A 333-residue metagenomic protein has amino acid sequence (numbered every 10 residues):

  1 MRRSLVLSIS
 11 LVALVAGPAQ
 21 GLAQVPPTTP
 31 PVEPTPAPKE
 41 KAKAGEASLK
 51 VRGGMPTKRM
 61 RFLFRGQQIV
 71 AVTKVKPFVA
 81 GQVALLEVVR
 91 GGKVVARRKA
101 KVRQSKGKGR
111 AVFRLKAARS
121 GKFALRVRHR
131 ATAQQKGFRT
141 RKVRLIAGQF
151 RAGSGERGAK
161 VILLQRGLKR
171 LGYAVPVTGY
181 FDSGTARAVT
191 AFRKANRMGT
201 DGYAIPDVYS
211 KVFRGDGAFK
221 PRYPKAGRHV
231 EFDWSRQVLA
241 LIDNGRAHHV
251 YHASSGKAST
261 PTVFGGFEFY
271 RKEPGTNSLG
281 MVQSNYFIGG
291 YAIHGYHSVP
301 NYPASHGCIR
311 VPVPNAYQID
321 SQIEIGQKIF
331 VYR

Functional and structural regions predicted by a protein language model:
M1-T28: Secretory targeting and sorting signals
Q24-G148: Solvent-exposed beta-strand/loop surfaces, strongest in extracytoplasmic domains of secreted and cell-surface proteins
V25, A124, F138, K142 (+7 more regions): Exported/periplasmic cell-wall-interacting domains
G92-A100, Y173-V175, A247-H249: Surface-exposed loop/edge segments in extracytoplasmic proteins
I146-R157, V208-H229: Intrinsically disordered, low-complexity Ser/Thr-rich linker and spacer segments in cell-wall-related proteins
A152-I162, R166-V212: Short acidic, glycine/serine/threonine-rich helix-capping segments at coil-helix boundaries
L239: Gly/Thr-rich phosphate-binding beta-strand-loop-beta motif of the actin/hexokinase/Hsp70
